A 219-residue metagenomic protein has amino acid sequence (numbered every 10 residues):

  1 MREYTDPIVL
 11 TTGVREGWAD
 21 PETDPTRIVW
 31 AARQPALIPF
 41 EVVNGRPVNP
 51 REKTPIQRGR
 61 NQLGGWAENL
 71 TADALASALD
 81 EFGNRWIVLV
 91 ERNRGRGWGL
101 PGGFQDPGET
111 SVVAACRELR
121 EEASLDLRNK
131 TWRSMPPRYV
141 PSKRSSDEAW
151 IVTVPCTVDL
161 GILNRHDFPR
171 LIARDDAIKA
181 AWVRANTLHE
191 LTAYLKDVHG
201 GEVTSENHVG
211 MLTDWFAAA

Functional and structural regions predicted by a protein language model:
M1-H166, L188, V198-A219: N-terminal leader/linker segments that precede catalytic domains of diphosphate-processing enzymes
A149-I151, A173-D176: A generic structural signal for short, non-catalytic loop/turn and secondary-structure boundary residues
H166-I172: Short, charged, solvent-exposed linker or helix-capping segments at domain edges/interfaces that act as flexible hinges
R174-Y194: Short, cationic low-complexity segments
